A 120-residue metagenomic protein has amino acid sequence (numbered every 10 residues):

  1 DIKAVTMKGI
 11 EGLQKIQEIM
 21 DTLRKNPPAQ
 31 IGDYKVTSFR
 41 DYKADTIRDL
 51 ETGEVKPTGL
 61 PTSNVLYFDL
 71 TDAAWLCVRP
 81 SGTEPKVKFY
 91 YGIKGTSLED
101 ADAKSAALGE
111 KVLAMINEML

Functional and structural regions predicted by a protein language model:
D1-R79, K86, S97-D102, G109-L120: Phosphate-binding and adjacent anionic-ligand microenvironments
G92: Active-site beta-strand/loop architecture of penicillin-binding DD-peptidases
